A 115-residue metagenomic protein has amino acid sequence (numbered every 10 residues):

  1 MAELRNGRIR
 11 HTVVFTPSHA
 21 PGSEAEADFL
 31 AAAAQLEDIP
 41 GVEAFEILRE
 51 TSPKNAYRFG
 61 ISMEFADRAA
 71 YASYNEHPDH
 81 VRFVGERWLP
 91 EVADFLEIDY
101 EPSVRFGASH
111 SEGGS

Functional and structural regions predicted by a protein language model:
M1-F59, A66-E76, D99-S115: Short S/T/G/P-rich N-terminal loop/turn motif that feeds into the first structured element of a domain
L36, R87-P90: Short, conserved catalytic or adaptor-binding loops enriched in Gly and charged residues
E37, D79-V84: A common structural junction motif
G41, E91-A93: Short loop/turn motifs at secondary-structure junctions
N75, V84-R87: Short, flexible helix/strand-to-coil boundary loops that buttress conserved ligand/catalytic motifs in alpha/beta
A93-D99: C-terminal end-helix/capping segment
